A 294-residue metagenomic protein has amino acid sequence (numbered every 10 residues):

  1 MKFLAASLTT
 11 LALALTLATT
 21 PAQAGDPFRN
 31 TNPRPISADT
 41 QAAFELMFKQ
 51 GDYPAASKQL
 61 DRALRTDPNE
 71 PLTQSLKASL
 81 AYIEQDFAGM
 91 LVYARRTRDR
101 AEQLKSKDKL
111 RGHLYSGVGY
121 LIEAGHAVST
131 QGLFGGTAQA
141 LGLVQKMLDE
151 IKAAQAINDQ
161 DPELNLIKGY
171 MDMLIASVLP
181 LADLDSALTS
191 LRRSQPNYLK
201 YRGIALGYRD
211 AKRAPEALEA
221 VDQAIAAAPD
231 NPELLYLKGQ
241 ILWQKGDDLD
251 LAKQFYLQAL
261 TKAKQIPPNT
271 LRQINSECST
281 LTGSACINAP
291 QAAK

Functional and structural regions predicted by a protein language model:
K2-L8, L13, L17-Q85, L91 (+1 more regions): N-terminal leader/linker segments that initiate helical-solenoid repeat arrays
G25-T31, Y198, G207-D210, L218 (+2 more regions): Terminal, low-structured helical/coil segments at or just beyond the last alpha-helical repeat
D26-R29, P35-A38, M47, G51-P54 (+5 more regions): Short coil/linker segments at helix-helix boundaries
N30, L64, Q155, I225 (+1 more regions): Short coil/turn linkers that connect adjacent helices within long alpha-helical scaffolds, especially alpha-solenoid
Q41-A42, L72-L76, L110-Y115, E163-I167 (+3 more regions): Alpha-solenoid helical repeat scaffolds
A56, A63, T97, M147 (+6 more regions): Tetratricopeptide repeat
E84-A88, V92-K107, Q223-P229, L235-Q265: Long amphipathic alpha-helical scaffold regions
M171, S190-V221, A228, L234: Flexible, glycine-rich surface segments
